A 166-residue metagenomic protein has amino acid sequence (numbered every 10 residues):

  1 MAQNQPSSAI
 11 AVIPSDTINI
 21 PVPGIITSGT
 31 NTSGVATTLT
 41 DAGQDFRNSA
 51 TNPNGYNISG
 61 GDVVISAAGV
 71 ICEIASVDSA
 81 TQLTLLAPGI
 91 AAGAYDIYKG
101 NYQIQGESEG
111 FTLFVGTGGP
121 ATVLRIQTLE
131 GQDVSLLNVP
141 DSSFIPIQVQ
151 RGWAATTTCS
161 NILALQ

Functional and structural regions predicted by a protein language model:
M1-G24, N57-S59, V63-S76, A92 (+1 more regions): Surface-exposed, low-hydrophobicity beta-strand/loop segments enriched in small/polar/acidic residues
V22-A94: Autoprocessing Asn-cyclization modules and mimics
